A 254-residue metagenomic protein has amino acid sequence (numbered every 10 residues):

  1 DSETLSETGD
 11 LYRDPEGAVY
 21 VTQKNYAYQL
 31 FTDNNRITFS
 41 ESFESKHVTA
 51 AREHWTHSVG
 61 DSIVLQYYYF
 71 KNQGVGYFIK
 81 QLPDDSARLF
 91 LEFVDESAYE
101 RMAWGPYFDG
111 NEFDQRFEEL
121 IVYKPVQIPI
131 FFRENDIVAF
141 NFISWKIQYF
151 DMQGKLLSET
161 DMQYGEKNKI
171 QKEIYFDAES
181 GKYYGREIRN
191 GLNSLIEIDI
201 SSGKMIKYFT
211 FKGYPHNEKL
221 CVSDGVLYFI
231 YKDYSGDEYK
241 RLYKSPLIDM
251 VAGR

Functional and structural regions predicted by a protein language model:
D1-T4, I37-S45, L89-L91, G110-I121 (+2 more regions): A short beta-strand motif characteristic of beta-propeller blades
S2-Y28, T32-E53, Y164: Blade-loop segments of beta-propeller domains
S6-G9, K46-A50, D161-E173, S202-D224: Conserved blade-ending motifs and adjacent loop-strand segments that build the rim/top face of beta-propeller domains
D10-D14, E53-S62, Y69-K71, W104-P106 (+5 more regions): Structural signature of eukaryotic scaffold interfaces centered on beta-propeller domains
V21-Y26, F43, L65-K71, E92-V94 (+3 more regions): Beta-strand C-termini and the immediately following turn/loop, strongest in propeller blades
Y26-T32, K71-L82, S86-L89, Y99-W104 (+3 more regions): Structural motif
D33-K80, S86-F90: Asp-box/WD-like beta-propeller blade repeats and closely related beta-sheet repeat scaffolds
E166-I200: Loop/turn-rich, solvent-exposed surfaces of beta-rich toroidal or solenoidal domains
